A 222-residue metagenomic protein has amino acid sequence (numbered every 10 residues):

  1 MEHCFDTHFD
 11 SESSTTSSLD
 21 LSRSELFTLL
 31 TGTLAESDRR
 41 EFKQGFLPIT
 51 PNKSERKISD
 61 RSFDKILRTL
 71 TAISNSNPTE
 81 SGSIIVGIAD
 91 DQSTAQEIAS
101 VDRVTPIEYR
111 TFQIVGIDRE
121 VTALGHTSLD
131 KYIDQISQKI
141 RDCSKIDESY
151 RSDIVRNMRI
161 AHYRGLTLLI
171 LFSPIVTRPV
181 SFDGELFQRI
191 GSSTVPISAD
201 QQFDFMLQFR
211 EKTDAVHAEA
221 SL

Functional and structural regions predicted by a protein language model:
M1-L222: Conserved N-terminal catalytic/coupling substructures associated with nucleotide/phosphate chemistry
